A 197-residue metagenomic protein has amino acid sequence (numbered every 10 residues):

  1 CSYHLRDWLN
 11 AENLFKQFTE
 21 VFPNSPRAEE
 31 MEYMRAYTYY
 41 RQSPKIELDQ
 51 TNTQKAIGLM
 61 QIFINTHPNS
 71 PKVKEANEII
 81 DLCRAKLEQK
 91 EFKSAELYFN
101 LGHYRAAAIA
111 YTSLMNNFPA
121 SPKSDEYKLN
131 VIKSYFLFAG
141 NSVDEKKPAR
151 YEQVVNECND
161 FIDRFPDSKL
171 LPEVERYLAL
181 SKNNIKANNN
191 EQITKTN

Functional and structural regions predicted by a protein language model:
C1-N197: Acidic, polar-rich low-complexity tracts and alpha-helical solenoid repeat scaffolds
